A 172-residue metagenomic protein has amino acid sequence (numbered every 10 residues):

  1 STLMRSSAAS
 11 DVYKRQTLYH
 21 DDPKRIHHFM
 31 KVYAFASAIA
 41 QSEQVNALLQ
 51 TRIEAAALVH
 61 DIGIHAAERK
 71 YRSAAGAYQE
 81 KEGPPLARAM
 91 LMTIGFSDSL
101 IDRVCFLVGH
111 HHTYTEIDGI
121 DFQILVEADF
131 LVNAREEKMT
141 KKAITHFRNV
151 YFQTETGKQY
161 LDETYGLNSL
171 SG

Functional and structural regions predicted by a protein language model:
S1-A9, Y13: Single conserved hydrophobic/aromatic residue that forms the stacking wall/gate of nucleotide- or nucleobase-binding
R5, R25, A75-E80: Short, conserved glycine- and acidic-residue-centered signature motifs in active-site or ligand-binding loops
S10-K31, G63-S73: Active-site flanking loop/helix segments enriched in acidic
T17-M30, A34-N46, V59, F96 (+1 more regions): Divalent metal-dependent phosphate-bond-processing catalytic cores, especially two-metal-ion Mg2+/Mn2+ enzymes that act
V32-F35, A77-T93: An active-site-proximal "capping" alpha-helix that borders the catalytic cofactor pocket
Q41, G63-E68, R88-M92, F96 (+1 more regions): Short helix-capping and hinge/turn segments at secondary-structure transitions, especially at repeat and domain
V45-A55, I94-V108, D121: Acidic/histidine metal-binding catalytic segments
Q50-R72, G83, C105-H112, D129: His-Asp-centered metal-binding catalytic motifs of divalent-metal-dependent phosphohydrolases/nucleases
